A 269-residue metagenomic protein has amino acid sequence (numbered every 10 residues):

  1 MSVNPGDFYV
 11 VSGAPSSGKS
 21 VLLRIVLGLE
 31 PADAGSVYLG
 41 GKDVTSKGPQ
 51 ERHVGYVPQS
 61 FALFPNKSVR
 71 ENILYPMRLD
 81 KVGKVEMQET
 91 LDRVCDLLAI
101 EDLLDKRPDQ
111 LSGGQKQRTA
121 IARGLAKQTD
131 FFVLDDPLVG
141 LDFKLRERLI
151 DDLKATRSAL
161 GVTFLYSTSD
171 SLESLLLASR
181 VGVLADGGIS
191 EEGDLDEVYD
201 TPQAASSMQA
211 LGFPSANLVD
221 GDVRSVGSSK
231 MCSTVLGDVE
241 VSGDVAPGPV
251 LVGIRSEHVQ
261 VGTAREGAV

Functional and structural regions predicted by a protein language model:
S12-A14: The feature captures the beta-strand-to-loop junction immediately N-terminal to the Walker
S20-L23, R118-T119: ABC ATPase nucleotide-binding domain helices that frame the ATP-binding cleft
L27: Helix-to-loop junction immediately C-terminal to a conserved catalytic motif
D33-S36, D186: Conserved coupling/switch loops of ABC nucleotide-binding domains, chiefly the family-specific signature
G35-D43: Conserved ABC transporter NBD signature motif
H53, N66-S206: ABC ATPase nucleotide-binding domains
D200, T234-V269: Glycine/charge-rich catalytic "coupling/switch" loops of P-loop NTPases
